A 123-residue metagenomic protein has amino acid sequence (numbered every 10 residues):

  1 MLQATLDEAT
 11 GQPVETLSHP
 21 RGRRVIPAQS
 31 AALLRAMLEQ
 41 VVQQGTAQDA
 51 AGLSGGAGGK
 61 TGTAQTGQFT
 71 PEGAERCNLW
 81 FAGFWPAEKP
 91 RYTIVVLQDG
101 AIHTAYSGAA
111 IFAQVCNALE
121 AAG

Functional and structural regions predicted by a protein language model:
M1-A9, P13-R21, L38, V42-G123: Active-site beta-strand/loop architecture of penicillin-binding DD-peptidases
H19-R24, A28-Q29: A structural-propensity feature for long, helix-poor, extended segments
